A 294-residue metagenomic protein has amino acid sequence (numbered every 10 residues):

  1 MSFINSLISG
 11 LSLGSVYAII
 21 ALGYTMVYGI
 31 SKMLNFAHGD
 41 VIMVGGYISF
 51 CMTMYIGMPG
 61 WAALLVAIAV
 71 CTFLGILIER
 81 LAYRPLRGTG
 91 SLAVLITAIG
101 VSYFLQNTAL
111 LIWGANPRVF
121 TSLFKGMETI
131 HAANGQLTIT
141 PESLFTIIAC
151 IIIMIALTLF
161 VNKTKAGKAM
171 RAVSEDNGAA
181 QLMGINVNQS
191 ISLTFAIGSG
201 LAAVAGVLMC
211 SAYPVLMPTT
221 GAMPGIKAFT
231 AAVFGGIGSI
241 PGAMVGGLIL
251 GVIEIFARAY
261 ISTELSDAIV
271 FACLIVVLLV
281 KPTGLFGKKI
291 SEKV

Functional and structural regions predicted by a protein language model:
M1-I20, I48, M58-A63, T89-A93 (+4 more regions): Membrane-interfacial amphipathic/re-entrant helices at transmembrane-helix boundaries
I8, I30-L77, L81, L86 (+1 more regions): Membrane-embedded helix boundary and interhelical linker motif in transport proteins
L13-G14, G135-L216, I240-V245: Helix-loop-helix "hairpin" substructures at the membrane interface of multi-pass membrane proteins
G23-L34, A203-T220: Non-cytoplasmic
Y24, G57-V101, T108, V245-L250 (+1 more regions): Alpha-helical transmembrane segments within multi-pass membrane transporters and channels
G46-F50, I68-L74, I99-A109, A149-T158 (+4 more regions): Hydrophobic core segments of alpha-helical transmembrane domains in multi-pass membrane transport and ion-translocation
G57-A69, F195-A203, A212-A272: Transmembrane alpha-helical segments in multi-pass inner-membrane proteins
L86-K163, S190-L193, F256, I261 (+3 more regions): Transmembrane helix-bundle core of multi-pass membrane transporters and related energy-transducing complexes
